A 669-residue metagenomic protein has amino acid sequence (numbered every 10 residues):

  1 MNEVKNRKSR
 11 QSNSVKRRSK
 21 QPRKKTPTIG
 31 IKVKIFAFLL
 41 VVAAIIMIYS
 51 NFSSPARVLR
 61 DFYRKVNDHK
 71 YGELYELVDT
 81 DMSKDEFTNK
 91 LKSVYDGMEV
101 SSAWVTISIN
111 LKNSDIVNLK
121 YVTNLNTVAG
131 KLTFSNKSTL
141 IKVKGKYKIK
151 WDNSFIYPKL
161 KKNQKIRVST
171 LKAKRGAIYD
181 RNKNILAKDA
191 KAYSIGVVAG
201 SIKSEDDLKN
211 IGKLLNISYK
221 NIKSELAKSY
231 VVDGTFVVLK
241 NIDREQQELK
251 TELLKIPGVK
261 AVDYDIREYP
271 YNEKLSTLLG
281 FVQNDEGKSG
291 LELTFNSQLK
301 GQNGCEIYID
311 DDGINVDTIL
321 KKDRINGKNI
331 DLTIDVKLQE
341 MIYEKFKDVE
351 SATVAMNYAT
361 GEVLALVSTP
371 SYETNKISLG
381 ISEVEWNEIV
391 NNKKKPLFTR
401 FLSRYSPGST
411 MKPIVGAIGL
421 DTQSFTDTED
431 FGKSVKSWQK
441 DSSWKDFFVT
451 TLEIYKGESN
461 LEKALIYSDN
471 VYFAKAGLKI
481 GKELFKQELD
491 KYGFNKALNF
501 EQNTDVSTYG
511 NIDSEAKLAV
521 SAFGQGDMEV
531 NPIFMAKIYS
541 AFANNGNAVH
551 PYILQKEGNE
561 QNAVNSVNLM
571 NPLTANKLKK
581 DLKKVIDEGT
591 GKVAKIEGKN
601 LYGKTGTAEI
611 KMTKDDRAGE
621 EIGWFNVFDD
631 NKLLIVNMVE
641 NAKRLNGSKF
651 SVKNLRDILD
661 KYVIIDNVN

Functional and structural regions predicted by a protein language model:
M1-I31: N-terminal Lys/Arg-rich, disordered targeting/topogenic segments
R23-V41, I45-I48: N-terminal Sec-pathway targeting helices
S53-R57, Y71-N118: Short solvent-exposed beta->alpha transition segments
K120-K142, K148-L160, I166-K172, N184-I217 (+3 more regions): Small/polar-residue-rich segments within soluble enzyme cores
K165, T170-K174, K347-S351, Y405: Short, small/polar residue-rich loop motifs at catalytic or cofactor-binding pockets
D285-Y308, E350-N375, F485: Carboxylate/His-rich catalytic cores and anion/metal-binding grooves
D310-D312, D317-I319, A359-S409, I414-N641 (+2 more regions): Beta-lactam-recognizing serine transpeptidase/beta-lactamase-like catalytic domain environment
G313-A352, A359: Conserved, well-ordered alpha-helix/loop/beta-strand core segments that scaffold catalytic motifs
